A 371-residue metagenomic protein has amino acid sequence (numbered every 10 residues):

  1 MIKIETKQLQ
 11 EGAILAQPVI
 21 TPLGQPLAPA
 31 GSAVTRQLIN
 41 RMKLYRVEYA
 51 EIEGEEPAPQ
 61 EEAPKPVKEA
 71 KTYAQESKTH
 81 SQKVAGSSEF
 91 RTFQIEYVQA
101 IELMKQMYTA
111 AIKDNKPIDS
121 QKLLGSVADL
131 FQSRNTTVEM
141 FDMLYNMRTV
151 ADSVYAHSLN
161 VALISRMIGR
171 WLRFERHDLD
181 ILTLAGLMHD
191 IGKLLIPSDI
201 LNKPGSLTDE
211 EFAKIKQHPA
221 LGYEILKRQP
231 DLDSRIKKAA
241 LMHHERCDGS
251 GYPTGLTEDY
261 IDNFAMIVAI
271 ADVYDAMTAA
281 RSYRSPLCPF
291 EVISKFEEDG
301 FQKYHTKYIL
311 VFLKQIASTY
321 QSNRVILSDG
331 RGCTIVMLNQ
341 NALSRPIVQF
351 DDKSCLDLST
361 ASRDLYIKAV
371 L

Functional and structural regions predicted by a protein language model:
M1-D119, R363-L365: Membrane-cytosol interface segments
F90-L371: Histidine- and acidic-residue-rich, metal-dependent catalytic cores
